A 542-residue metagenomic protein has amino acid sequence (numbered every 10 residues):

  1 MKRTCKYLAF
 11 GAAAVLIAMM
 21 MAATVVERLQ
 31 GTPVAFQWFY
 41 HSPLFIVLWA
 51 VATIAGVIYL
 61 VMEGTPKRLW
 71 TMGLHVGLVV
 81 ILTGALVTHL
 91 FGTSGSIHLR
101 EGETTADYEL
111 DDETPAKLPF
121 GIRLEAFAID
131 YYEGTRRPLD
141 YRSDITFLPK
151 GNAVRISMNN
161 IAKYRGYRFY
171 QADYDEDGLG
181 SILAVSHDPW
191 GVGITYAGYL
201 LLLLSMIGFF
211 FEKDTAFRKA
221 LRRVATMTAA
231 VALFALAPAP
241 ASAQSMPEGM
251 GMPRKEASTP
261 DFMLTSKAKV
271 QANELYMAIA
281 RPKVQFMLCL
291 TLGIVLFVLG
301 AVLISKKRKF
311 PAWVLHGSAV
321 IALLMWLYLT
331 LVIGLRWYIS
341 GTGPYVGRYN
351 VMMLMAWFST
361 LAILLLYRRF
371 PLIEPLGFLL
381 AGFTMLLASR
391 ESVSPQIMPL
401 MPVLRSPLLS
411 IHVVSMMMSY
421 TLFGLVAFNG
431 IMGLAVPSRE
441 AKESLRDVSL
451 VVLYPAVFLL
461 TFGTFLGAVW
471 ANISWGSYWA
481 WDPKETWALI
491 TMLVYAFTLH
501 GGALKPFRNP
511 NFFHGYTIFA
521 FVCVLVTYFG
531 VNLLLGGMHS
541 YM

Functional and structural regions predicted by a protein language model:
M1-M542: Solvent-exposed, non-transmembrane regions of integral membrane proteins
